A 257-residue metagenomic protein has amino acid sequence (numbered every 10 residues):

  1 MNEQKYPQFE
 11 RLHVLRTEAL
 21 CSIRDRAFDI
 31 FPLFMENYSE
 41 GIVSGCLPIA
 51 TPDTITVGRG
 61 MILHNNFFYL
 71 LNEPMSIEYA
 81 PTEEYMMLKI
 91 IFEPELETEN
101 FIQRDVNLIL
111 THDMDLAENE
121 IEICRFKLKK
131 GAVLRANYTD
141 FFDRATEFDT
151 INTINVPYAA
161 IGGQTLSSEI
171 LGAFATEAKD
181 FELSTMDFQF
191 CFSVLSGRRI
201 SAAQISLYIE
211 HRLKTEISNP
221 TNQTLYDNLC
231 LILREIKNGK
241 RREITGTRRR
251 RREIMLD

Functional and structural regions predicted by a protein language model:
M1-M61: N-terminal "first-domain core" detector
K5, F9, I62-D257: Beta-strand-rich solenoidal segments
